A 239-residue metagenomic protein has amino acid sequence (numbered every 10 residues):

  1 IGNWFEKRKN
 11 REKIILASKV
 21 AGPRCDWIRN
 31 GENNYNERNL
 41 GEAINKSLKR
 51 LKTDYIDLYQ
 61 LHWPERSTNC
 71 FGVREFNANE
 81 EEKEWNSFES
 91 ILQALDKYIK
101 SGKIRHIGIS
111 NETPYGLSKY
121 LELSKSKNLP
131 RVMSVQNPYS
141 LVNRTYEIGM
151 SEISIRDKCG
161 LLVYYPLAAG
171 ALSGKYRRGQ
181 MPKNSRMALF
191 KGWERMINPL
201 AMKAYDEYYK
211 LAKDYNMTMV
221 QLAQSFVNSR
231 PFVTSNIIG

Functional and structural regions predicted by a protein language model:
I1-V20, R38-G41, D54, A94-K100: N-terminal binding-site loop/beta-alpha segment at the start of enzyme catalytic domains that lines or forms
R11-K13, T53-I56, I104, P130-V132: A general structural motif
I15-K19, L58-L61, L161-P166: Non-cysteine beta-strand/loop elements that form the S-adenosyl-L-methionine
R24-R29, S67-N69: A short acidic, helix-capping loop that chelates divalent metal ions and anchors anionic groups
D26-G41, N79-N86: Active-site mouth loops of central-metabolism enzymes
Y35-L51, F88-Q93, L117-E122: Short, acidic/polar
K49-G72: Active-site groove signature of glycoside hydrolases
P64-G239: Beta/alpha (TIM)-barrel catalytic core signal, keyed to glycine-rich beta->alpha loops juxtaposed to Asp/Glu that bind
